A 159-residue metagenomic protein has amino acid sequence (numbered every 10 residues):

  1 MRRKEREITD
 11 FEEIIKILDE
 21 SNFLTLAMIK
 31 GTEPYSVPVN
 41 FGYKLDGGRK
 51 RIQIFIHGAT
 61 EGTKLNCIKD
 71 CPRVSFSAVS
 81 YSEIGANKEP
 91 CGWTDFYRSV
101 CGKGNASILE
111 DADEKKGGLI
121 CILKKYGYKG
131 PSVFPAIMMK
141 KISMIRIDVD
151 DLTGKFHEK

Functional and structural regions predicted by a protein language model:
M1-E20: Extreme N-terminal tail/first-helix region
R2-R3, Y81-K159: Charged, gly/pro-rich active-site loop segments
I8-T9, E20-T25, Y128-G130: Short Pro/Gly-enriched beta-strand edge/turn motifs at strand-loop
I17-L18, C67-I68, I122: A generic structural signal for nonpolar/aromatic side chains embedded in well-ordered alpha-helices
S21-T60: Short beta-strand segments
N22-L24, Y35-V37, K50-I52, D70-V74 (+2 more regions): A generic structural signal for short beta-strands and their flanking turns/coil linkers
M28-K30, G58, A78-S80, V149-D151: Short, structured patches in soluble enzyme cores that scaffold and shape functional sites
T63-A86, C91-W93: Helix-adjacent hinge/juxtasegments
